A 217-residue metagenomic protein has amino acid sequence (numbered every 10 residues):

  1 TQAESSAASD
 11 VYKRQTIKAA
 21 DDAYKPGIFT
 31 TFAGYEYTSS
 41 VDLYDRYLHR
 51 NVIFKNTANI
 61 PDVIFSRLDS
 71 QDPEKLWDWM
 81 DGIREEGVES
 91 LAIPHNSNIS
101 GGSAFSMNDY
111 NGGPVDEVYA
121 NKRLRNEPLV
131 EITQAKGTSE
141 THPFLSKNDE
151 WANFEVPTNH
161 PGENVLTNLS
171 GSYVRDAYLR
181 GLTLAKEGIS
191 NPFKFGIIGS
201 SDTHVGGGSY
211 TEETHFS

Functional and structural regions predicted by a protein language model:
T1-A8, Y12: Single conserved hydrophobic/aromatic residue that forms the stacking wall/gate of nucleotide- or nucleobase-binding
K13, D21-K25, T38, N59-P61: A conserved hydrophobic secondary-structure block that centers on an alpha-helix together with its immediately flanking
Y24-G27, G87: A structural signal for short coil/turn segments at secondary-structure junctions
I28-S39: Glycine-rich, aromatic-flanked loop segments that form ligand/cofactor-binding clefts across common enzyme folds
F32-A33, A92-P94: General beta-strand structural signal in soluble alpha/beta enzymes
S39-S90, S97-S217: Charged catalytic cores and adjacent phosphate/nucleic-acid-binding surfaces used for phosphate/nucleic-acid chemistry
